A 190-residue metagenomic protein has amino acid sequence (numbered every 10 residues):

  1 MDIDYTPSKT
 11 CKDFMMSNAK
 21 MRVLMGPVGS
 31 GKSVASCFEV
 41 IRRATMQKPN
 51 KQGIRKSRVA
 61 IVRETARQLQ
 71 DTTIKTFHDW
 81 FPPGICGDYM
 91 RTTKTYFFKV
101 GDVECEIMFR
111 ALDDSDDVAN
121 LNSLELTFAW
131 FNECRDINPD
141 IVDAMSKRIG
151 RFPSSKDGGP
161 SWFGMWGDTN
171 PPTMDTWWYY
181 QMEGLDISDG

Functional and structural regions predicted by a protein language model:
M1-G190: Phosphate/NTP-binding elements of NTP-utilizing enzymes
